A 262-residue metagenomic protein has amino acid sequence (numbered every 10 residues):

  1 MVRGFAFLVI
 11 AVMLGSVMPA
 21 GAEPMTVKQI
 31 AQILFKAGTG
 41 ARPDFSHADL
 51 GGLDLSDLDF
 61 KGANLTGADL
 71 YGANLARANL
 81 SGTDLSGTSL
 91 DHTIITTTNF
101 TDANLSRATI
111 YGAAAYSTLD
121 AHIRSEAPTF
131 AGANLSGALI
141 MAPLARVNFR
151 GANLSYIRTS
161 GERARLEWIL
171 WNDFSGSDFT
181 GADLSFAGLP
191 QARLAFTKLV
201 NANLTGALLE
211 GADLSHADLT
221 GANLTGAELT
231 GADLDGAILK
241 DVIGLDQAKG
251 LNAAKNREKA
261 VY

Functional and structural regions predicted by a protein language model:
M1-G4: Positively charged n-region of N-terminal signal peptides that target proteins for export
A6-S16: Bacterial N-terminal signal peptides
G21-Y262: Tandem repeat scaffolds
